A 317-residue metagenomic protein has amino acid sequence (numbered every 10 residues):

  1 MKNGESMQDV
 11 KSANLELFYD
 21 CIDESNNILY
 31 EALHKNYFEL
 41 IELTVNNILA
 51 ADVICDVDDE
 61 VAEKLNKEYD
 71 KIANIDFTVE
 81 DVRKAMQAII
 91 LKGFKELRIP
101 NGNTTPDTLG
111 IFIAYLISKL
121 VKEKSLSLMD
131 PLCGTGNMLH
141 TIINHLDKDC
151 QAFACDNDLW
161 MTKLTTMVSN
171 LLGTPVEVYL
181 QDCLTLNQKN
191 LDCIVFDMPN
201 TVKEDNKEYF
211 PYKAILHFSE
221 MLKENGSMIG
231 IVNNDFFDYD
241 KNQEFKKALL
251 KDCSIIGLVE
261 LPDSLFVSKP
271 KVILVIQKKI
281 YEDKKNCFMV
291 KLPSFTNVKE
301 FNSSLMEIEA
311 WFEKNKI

Functional and structural regions predicted by a protein language model:
M1-G93: A short N-terminal interaction module
D107-S125: Conserved alpha-helix/loop element of class I SAM-dependent methyltransferases that forms part of the SAM/SAH-binding
E123-G134: Conserved class I S-adenosyl-L-methionine
T135-K148: Conserved SAM-binding loop of SAM-dependent methyltransferases across substrates and taxa, primarily the Class I
Q151-D156: Conserved SAM-binding motif I beta-strand of class I
D158-Q188: S-adenosyl-L-methionine
E208-P270: Conserved Class I SAM-dependent methyltransferase catalytic core
S268-I317: Flexible, glycine-/basic-rich loop-and-beta segments that form/coincide with the SAM-dependent methyltransferase
